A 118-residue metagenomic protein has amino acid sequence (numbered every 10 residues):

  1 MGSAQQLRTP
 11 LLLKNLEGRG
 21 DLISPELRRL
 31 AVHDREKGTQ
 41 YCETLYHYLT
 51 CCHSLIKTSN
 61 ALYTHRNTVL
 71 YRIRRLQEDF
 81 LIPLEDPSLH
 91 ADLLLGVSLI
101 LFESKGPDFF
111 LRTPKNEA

Functional and structural regions predicted by a protein language model:
M1-A118: Cytosolic nucleotide-utilizing catalytic cores of signal-transduction proteins
